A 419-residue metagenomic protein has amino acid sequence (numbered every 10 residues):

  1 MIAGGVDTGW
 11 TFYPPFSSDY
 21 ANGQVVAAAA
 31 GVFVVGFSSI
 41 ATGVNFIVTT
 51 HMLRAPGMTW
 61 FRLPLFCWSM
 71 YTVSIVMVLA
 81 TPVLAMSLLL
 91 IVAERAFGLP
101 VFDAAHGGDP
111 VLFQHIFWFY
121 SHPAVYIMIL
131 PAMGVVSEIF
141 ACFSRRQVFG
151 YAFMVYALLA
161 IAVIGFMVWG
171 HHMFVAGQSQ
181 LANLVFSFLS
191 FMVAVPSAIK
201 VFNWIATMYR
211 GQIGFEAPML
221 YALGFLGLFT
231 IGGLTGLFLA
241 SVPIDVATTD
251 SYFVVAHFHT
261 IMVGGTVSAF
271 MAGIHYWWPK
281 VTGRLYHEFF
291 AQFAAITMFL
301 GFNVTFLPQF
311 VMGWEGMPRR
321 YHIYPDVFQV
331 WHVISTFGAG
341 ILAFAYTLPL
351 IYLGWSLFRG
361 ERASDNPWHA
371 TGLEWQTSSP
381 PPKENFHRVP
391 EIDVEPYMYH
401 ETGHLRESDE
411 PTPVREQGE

Functional and structural regions predicted by a protein language model:
M1-E419: ...captures the hydrophobic TM-helix bundle architecture rather than a specific catalytic motif, and can also fire on
